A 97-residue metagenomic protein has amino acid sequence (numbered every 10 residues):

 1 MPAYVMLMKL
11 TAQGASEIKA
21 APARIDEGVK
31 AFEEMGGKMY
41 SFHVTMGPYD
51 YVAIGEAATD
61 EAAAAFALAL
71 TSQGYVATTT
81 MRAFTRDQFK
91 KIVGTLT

Functional and structural regions predicted by a protein language model:
M1-E33, K38, Q88-T97: Short S/T/G/P-rich N-terminal loop/turn motif that feeds into the first structured element of a domain
V5-K9, H43-F66: Short, well-ordered beta-strand segments in beta-rich or mixed alpha/beta enzyme and ligand-binding folds
A15, A53, T79: Short, flexible active-site loop motifs that bind/organize anionic cofactors or intermediates
G36-H43, T78-T80: A short linear hydrophobic-aromatic micro-motif
M46, F84-T85: Conserved beta-strand edge residues that scaffold enzyme active sites
Y49, D87-Q88: Generic structural signal for helix capping and beta-alpha/helix-loop junctions
A57-F84: An amphipathic, aromatic/His-enriched active-site/gating alpha helix that lines ligand/cofactor pockets
